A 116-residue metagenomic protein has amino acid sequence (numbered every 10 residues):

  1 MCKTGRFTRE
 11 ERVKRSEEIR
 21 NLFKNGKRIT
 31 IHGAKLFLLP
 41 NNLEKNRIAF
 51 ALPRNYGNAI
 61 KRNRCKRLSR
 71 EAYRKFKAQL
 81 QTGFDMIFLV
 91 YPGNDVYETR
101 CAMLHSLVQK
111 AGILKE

Functional and structural regions predicted by a protein language model:
M1-E116: Positively charged, solvent-exposed patches that mediate nucleic-acid binding
